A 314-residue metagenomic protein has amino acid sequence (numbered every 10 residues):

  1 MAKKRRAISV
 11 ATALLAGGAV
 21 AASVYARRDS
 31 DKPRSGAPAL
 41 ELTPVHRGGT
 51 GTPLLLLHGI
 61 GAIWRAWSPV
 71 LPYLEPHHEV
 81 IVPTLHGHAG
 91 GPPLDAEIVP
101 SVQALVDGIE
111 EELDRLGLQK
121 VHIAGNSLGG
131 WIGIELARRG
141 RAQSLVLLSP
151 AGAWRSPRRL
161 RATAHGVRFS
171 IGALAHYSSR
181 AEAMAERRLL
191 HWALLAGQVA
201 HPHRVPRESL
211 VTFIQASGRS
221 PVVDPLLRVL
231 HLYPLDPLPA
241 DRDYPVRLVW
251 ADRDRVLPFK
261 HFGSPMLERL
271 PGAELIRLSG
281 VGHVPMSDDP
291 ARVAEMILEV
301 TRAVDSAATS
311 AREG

Functional and structural regions predicted by a protein language model:
K3-R27: Hydrophobic alpha-helical topogenic segments used for membrane insertion/localization
H46-P92: Conserved HGGG/HGGXW glycine-rich cap/lid loop of the alpha/beta-hydrolase fold
Q103-V121: Conserved acidic catalytic loop of the alpha/beta-hydrolase fold
G125, G129, G133: Gly/Ala-rich beta-loop-alpha elbow adjacent to hydrolase catalytic centers
A142-Y177: Flexible "cap/lid" loop of the alpha/beta hydrolase fold
A181-A240: Conserved alpha/beta-hydrolase catalytic His-Asp/Glu region
D243-V281: Conserved loop-alpha-helix segment in the C-terminal half of the alpha/beta-hydrolase fold that carries the catalytic
L270-G314: Catalytic active-site module of serine/aspartate enzymes centered on a nucleophile-bearing elbow/loop
